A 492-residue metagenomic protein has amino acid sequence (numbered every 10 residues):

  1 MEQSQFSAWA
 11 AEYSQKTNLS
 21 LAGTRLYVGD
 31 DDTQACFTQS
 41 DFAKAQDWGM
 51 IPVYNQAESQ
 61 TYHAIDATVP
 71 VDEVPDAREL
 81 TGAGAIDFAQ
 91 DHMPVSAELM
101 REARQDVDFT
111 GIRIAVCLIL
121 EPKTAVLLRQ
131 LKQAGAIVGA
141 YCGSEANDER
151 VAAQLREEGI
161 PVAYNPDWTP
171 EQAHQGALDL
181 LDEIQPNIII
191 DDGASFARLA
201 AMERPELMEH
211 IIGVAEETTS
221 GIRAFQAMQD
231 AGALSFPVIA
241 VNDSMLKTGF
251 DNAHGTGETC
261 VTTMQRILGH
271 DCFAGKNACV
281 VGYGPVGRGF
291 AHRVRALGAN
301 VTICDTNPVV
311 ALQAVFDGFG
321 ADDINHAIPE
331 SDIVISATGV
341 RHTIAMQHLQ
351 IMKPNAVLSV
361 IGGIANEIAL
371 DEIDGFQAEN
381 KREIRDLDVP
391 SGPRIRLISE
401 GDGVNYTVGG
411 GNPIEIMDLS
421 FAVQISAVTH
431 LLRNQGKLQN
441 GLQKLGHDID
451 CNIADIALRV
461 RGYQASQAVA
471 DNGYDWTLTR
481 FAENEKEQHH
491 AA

Functional and structural regions predicted by a protein language model:
M1-G23, D41, I65-S96, G111-V116 (+3 more regions): Adenosine-phosphate binding glycine-rich loop
M1-Q3, C142-E145, E149, N187-D191 (+1 more regions): Phosphate/diphosphate ligand-binding glycine-rich loop within oxidoreductases
W9, L120-G135: Histidine-anchored nucleotide/phosphate-binding helix
Y27-D32, T38-Q56, C142-V151, I239 (+2 more regions): NAD(P)-binding Rossmann-fold cofactor-contacting core
T33-F37, K123, V286: Hydrophobic/small residue at the entry helix of a nucleotide-binding pocket
Y62-P75, I188-D191, P205-S220, V340 (+2 more regions): ADP-ribose/adenylate-binding Rossmann-like module
E98-D108, R129-Q133, Q185, A194-R198 (+4 more regions): Rossmann-fold NAD(P) dinucleotide-binding segment
F273, N277-H342, M352: Acidic, glycine-rich loop-and-beta core segments that form the ion-binding/anion-interacting portion of active sites
